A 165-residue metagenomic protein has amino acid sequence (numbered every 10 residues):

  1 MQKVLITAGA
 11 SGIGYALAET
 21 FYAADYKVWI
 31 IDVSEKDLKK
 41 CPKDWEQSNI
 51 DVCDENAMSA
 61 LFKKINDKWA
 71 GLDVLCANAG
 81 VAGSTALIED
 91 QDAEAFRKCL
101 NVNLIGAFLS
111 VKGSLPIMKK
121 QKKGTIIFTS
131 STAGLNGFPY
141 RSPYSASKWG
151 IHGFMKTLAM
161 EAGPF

Functional and structural regions predicted by a protein language model:
M1-W29: Canonical Rossmann dinucleotide-binding motif of NAD(H)/NADP(H)-dependent dehydrogenases/reductases, specifically
I50-A60, A93: The beta1-alpha1 cofactor-binding region of Rossmann-like NAD(H)/NADP(H)-dependent oxidoreductases
A86-I88, D92-R97: Substrate-binding pocket helix/loop in short-chain dehydrogenase/reductase
I88-E89, N136-S142, P164: Active-site loop immediately N-terminal to the catalytic Tyr-X3-Lys motif of short-chain dehydrogenase/reductase
V111, S147, M155: Active-site helix of classical SDR
P116, M160-E161: Alpha-helical segment proximal to the catalytic Tyr-Lys
S131: Residue(s) in the substrate-gating loop at a strand-loop-helix junction that position the organic substrate next
